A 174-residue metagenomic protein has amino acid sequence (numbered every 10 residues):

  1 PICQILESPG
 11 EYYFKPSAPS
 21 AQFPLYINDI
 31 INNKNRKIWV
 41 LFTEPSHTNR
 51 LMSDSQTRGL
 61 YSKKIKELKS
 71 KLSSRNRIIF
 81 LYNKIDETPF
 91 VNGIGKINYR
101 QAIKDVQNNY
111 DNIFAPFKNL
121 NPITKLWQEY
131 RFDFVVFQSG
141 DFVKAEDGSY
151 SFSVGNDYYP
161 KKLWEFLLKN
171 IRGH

Functional and structural regions predicted by a protein language model:
I2-P24: Switch II (G3) loop of P-loop NTPases
P24-I30: Long, contiguous amphipathic alpha-helices that act as assembly "spine/axial" helices in icosahedral shell and virion
I30-I31, K37-H174: Conserved GTP-binding G-domain of TRAFAC-class P-loop NTPases and closely related GTPase folds
